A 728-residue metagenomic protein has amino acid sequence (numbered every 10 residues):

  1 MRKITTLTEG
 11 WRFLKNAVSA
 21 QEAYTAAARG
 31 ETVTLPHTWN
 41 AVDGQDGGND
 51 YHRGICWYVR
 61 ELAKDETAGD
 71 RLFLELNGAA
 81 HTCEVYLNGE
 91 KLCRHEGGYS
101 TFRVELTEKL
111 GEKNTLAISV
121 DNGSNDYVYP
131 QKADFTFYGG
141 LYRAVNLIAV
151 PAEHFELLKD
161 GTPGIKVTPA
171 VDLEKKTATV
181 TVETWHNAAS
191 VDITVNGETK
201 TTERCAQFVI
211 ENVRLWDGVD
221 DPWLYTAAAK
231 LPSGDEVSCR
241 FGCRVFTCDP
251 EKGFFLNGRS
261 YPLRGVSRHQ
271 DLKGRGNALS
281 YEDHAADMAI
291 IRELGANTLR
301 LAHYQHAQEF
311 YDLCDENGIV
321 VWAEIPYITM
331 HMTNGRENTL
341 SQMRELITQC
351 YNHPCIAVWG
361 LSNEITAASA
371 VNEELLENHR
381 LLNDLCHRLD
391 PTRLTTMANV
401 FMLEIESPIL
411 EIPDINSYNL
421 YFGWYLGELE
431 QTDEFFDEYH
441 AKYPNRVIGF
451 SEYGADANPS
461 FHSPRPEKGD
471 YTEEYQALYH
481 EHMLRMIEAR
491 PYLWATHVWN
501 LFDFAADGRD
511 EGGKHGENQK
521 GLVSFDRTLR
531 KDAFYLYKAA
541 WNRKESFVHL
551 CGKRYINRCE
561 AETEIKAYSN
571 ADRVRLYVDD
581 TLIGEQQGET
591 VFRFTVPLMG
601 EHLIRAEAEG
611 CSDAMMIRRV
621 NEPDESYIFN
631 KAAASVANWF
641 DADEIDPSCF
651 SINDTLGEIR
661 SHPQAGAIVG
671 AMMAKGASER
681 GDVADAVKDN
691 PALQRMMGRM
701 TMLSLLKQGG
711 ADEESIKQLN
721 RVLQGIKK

Functional and structural regions predicted by a protein language model:
M1-H303, N317-V321, Q342-E345, N352-V358 (+4 more regions): Secreted/periplasmic carbohydrate-active enzymes, especially glycoside hydrolases
H81-A152, R465-N542, I668, M672-M673 (+3 more regions): Long, contiguous interaction/targeting segments characteristic of exported/extracellular or secretory-pathway proteins
V150-K176, P232-S233, E511-K514, T528 (+1 more regions): Intrinsically disordered, low-complexity coil segments
T181-E183, M288-I291, T298-L529, A533-A540 (+1 more regions): Substrate-binding/catalytic cleft of secreted carbohydrate-active enzymes, primarily glycoside hydrolases
F534, A539-N542, V578-D579, L603-A642 (+1 more regions): In a subset of proteins, long, contiguous C-terminal domains/tails are tracked
W639-K727: Compact, charge-rich alpha-helical regulatory domains located at protein termini
